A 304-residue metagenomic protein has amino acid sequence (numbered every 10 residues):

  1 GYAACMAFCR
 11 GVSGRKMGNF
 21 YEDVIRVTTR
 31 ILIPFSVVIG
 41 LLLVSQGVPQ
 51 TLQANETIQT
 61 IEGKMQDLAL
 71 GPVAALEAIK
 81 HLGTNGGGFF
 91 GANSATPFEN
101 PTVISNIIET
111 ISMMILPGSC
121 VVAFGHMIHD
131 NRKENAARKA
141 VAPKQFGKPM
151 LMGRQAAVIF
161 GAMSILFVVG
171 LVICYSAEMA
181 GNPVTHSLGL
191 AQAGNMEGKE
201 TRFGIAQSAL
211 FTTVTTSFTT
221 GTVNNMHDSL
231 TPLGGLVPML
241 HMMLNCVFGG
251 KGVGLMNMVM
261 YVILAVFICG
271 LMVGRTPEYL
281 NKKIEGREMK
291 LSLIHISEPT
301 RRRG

Functional and structural regions predicted by a protein language model:
G1, P49-I111, V184-V253, R301-R302: P-loop potassium selectivity filter motif centered on the GYG triad
G1-T51, I107-A137, F146-Q155: A conserved hydrophobic secondary-structure block that centers on an alpha-helix together with its immediately flanking
Y2-M6, I31, F35, V44 (+10 more regions): Transmembrane alpha-helical segments of multi-pass membrane transport proteins and ion-pumping complexes
S13, M17-V24, E278-S292: Alpha-helical transmembrane segments with an aromatic anchor "belt"
S13-R15, L42-Q53, S94-T102, G125-H129 (+4 more regions): Transmembrane helix-loop junctions in multi-pass membrane proteins
I25-L76, N135-R138, G147-E197: Gly/Pro-rich turn-and-neighbor structural signature
I104-N135, Q145-A157, V223-K290: Long hydrophobic segments that form regular secondary structure
I294-G304: Single conserved hydrophobic/aromatic residue that forms the stacking wall/gate of nucleotide- or nucleobase-binding
